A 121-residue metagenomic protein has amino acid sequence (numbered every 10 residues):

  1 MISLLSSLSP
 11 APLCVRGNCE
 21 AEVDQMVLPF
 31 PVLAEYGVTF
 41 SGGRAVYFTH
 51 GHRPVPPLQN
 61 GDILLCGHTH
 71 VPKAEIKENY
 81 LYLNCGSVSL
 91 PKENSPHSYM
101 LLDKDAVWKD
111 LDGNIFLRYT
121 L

Functional and structural regions predicted by a protein language model:
M1-S41: Core catalytic region of metal-dependent phosphoesterases/phosphodiesterases, especially metallo-beta-lactamase-like
P12-N18, Y47-H50, I63-H68, L83-G86: Active-site neighborhood of phospho(di)ester-bond hydrolases with catalytic His/Asp-centered motifs
N18-C19, Y36, A45, H52 (+2 more regions): Short, flexible active-site-adjacent loop segments at beta-strand->alpha-helix junctions, enriched in small/polar
C19-Q25, R53-L58, L65-I76, S89-N94: Active-site environment of divalent metal-dependent phosphoester hydrolases
P29-P31, P56, I63-L65, S98-M100: General N-terminal targeting signals
V38-G42, I76-L121: Binuclear metal-dependent phosphoesterase catalytic core
F40-L64: Mid-chain, well-packed structural core segment of small domains
